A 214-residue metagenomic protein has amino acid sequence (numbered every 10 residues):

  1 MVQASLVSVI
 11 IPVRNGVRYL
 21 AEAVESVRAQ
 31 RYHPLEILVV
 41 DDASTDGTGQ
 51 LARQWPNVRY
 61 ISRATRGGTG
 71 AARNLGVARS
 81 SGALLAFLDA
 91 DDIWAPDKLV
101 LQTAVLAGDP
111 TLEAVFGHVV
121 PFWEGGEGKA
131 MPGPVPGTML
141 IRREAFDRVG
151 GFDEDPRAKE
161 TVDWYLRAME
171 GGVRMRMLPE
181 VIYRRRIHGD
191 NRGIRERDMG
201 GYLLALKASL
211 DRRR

Functional and structural regions predicted by a protein language model:
M1, S44, K207-R214: Membrane-interface aromatic/basic loop that binds lipid-linked glycans or pyrophosphate carriers, typified by
M1-M199: Nucleotide-sugar donor-binding/catalytic module of glycosyltransferases that assemble extracellular/cell-envelope
G200-L204: DNA-recognition element of transcription regulators
